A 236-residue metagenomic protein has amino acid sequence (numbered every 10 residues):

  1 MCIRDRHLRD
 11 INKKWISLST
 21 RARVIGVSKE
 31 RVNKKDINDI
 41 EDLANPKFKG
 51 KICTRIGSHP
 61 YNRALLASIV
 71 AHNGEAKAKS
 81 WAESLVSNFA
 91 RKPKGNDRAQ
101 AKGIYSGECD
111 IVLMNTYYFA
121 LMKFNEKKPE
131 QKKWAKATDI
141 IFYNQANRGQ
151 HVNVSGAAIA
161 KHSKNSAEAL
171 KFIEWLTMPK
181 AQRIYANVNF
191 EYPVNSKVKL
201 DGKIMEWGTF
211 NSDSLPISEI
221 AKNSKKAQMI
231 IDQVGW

Functional and structural regions predicted by a protein language model:
R4, W15, E41-A44, P129-H151 (+1 more regions): Short beta-strand->loop
R4-I25, E41, C53: A structural signal for short loop-to-beta-strand junctions that line the ligand-binding cleft of periplasmic/secreted
R21-V24, T138, V154-A157: Small-molecule pocket liners
E30-C53, G57, S163: Hinge/capping helix and adjacent helix->loop/strand transition within the periplasmic-binding protein
E30-N38, V70-K79, S163-A169: Short helix-loop capping/hinge motifs at secondary-structure junctions, enriched in acidic/polar residues
G57, Y61-A64, S68-Y143: Ligand-binding pocket segment of bilobal, Venus flytrap-like solute-binding proteins
S155-S214: Mature extracytoplasmic/periplasmic domains
L200-W236: Extracellular/periplasmic bilobal clamshell ligand-binding domains
